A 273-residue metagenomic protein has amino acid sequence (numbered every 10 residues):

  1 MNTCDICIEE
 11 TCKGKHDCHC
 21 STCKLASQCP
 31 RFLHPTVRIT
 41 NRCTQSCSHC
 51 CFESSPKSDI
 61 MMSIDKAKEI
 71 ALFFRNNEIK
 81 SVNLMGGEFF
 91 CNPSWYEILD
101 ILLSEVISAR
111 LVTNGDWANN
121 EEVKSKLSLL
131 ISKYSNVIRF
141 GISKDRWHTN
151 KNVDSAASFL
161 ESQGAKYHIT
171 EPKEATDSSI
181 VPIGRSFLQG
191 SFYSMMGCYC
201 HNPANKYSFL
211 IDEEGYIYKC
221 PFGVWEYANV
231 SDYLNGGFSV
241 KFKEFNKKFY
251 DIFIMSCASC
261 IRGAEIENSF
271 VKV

Functional and structural regions predicted by a protein language model:
M1-C29, V224-V273: Flexible mid-to-C-terminal extensions adjoining Fe-S/redox cofactors in radical SAM and related proteins
M1-C7, C12, S158-Y227, E265-I266 (+1 more regions): A C-terminal junction/extension of Radical SAM enzymes
N2-T113, W117-S125: Conserved alpha-helical substructure of the radical SAM core
R75, S128-K133: Non-catalytic positions within long, well-ordered alpha-helices that form the structural scaffold/packing of enzyme
E88-F90, G115-W117, R146-H148, K173 (+1 more regions): Active-site-proximal loop/turn and secondary-structure-junction residues that shape catalytic pockets, frequently
L127, A156: Catalytic cores of alpha/beta
Y134-H148, E171-P172: Non-cysteine beta-strand/loop elements that form the S-adenosyl-L-methionine
